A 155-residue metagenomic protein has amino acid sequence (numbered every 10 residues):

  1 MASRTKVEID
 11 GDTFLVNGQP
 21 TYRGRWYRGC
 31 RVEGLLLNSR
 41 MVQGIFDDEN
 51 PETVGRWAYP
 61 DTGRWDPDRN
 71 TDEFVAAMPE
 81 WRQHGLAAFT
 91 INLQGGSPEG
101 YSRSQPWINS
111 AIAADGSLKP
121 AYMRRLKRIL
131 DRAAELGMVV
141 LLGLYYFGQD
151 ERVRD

Functional and structural regions predicted by a protein language model:
M1-T5: Basic/polar N-terminal segments that are highly enriched at the extreme N-terminus, encompassing both cleavable
K6-V7, A121: Generic detector of short alpha-helix boundary/capping microenvironments and adjacent low-complexity segments
V7-T13: A short, compositionally biased
L15, P20, Y27-D155: Active-site mouth of glycoside hydrolases
